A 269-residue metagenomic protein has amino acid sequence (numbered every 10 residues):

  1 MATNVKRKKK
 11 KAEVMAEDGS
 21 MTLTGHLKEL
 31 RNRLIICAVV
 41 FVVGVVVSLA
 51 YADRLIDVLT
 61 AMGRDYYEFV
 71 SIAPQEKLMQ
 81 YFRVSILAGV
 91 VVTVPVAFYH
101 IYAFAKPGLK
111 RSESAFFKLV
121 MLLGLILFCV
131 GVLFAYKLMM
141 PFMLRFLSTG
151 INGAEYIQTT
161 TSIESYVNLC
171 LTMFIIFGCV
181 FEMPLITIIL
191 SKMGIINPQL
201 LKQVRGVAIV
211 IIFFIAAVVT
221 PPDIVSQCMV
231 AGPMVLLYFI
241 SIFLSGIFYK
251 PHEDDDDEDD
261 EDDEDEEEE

Functional and structural regions predicted by a protein language model:
M1-E269: Membrane topogenic/interface segments and analogous intrinsically disordered interaction regions
